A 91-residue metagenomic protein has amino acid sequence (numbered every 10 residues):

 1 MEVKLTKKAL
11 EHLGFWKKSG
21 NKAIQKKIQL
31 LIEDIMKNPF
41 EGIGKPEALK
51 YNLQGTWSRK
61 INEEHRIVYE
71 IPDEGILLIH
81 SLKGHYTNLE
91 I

Functional and structural regions predicted by a protein language model:
E2-K4, L10-Q25, L30, S58-R66 (+1 more regions): Enriched for short, Lys/Arg-rich terminal
K8-A9, K50: Intrinsically disordered, low-complexity regions enriched in Ser/Pro/Gly/Gln/His and often acidic
E33-R59: A short, surface-exposed loop/turn module that caps and links secondary-structure elements
